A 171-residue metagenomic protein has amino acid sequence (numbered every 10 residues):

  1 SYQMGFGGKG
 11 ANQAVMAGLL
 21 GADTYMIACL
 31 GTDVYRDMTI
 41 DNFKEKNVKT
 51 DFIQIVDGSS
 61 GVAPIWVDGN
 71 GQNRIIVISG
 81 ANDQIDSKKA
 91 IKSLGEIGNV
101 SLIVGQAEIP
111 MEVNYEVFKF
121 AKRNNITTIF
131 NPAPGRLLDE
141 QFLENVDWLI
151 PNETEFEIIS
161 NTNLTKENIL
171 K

Functional and structural regions predicted by a protein language model:
S1-C29, V34-M38, K44-E45: Glycine-rich phosphate/adenosyl-contacting loop at the front of the ribokinase-like
G18, Y115-R123: Surface-exposed amphipathic alpha-helices with a cationic face
C29, I55, I65-L102, A107: Conserved phosphate-binding/catalytic loop of the ribokinase/pfkB sugar-kinase fold
T32-D33, E108-E112, P132-R136: Short beta->alpha connector loops
N42-D57: A glycine-rich helix N-cap at a beta->alpha junction
N47, D83-K88, T128-G135: Short gly/ser/thr-rich secondary-structure transition/capping motifs
R123-K171: Conserved phosphate/ATP/ADP-binding segment of small-molecule kinases
